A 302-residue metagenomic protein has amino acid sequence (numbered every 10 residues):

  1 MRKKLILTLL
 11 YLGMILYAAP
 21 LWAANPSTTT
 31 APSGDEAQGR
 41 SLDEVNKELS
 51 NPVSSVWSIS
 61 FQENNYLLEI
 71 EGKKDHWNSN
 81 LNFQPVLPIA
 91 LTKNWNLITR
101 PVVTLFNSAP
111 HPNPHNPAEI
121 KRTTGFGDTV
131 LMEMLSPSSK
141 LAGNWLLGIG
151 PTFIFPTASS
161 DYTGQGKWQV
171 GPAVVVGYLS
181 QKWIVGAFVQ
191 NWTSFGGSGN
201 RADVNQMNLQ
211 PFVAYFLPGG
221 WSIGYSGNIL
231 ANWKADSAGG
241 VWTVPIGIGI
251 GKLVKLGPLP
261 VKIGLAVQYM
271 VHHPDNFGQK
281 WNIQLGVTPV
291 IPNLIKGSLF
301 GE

Functional and structural regions predicted by a protein language model:
M1-L9: Bacterial N-terminal signal peptides that target proteins for export
T8-P20: Bacterial N-terminal signal peptides
A24-E302: Transmembrane beta-barrel domains of Gram-negative outer membranes and organellar outer membranes
